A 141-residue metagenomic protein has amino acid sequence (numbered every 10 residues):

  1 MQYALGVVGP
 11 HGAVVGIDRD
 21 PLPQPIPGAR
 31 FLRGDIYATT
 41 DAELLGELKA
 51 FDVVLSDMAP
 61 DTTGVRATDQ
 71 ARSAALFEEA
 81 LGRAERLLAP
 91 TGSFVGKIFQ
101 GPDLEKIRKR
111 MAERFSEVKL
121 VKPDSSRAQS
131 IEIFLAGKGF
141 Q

Functional and structural regions predicted by a protein language model:
M1-P10: Conserved SAM-binding loop of SAM-dependent methyltransferases across substrates and taxa, primarily the Class I
A4, A80-A84, M111: Class I S-adenosylmethionine-dependent transferase superfamily signal
P10-A13, I17-T63: S-adenosyl-L-methionine
P10-H11, L87-S93: Short glycine-dipeptide loop
R19-D20, M58-A59, V95-Q100, P123-S125: Short strand-turn motif at the edge of the Rossmann-like AdoMet-binding core
T62-S73: Glycine/threonine-rich flexible loop motifs
R72-P90: A short glycine-rich, Lys/Arg-flanked "PGG" loop and its adjoining helix->strand segment in the class I
Q100-Q141: Class I S-adenosyl-L-methionine
